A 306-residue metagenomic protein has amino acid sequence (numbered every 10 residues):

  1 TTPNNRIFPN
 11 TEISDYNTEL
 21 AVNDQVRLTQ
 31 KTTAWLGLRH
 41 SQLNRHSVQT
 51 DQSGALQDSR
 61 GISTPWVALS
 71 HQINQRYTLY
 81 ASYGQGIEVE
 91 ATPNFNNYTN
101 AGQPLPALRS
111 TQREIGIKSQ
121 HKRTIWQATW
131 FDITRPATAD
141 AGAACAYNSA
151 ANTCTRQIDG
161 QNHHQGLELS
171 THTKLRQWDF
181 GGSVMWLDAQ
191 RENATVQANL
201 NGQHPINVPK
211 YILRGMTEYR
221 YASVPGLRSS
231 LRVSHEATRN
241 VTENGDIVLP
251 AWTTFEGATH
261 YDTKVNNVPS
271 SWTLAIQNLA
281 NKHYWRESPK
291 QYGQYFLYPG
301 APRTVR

Functional and structural regions predicted by a protein language model:
T1, H46-S53, A91-N100, T138-Y147 (+5 more regions): Outer-membrane beta-barrel translocator domains and adjoining extracellular loop/strand segments of Gram-negative
T1-P9, N148, V224: Flexible glycine-rich, low-complexity coil/linker segments exposed to the extracellular/periplasmic environment
N10-Y16, S53-G61, N100-R109, Q157-H163 (+4 more regions): Replace "Gram-negative outer membrane beta-barrel proteins" with "bacterial and organellar outer membrane beta-barrel
T11-R135, M185: Structural signature of Gram-negative outer-membrane beta-barrels, strongest in the C-terminal barrel of TonB-dependent
L20-V22, V67, Q103, I115 (+6 more regions): Membrane-embedded beta-strands of outer-membrane beta-barrel proteins, especially the hydrophobic/small aromatic
Q30-K31, W130-T134, T153-E243: Gram-negative outer-membrane beta-barrel transporters
Q72, T78-Y80, P106-M185, A189-E192 (+2 more regions): Membrane-embedded beta-barrel scaffold of Gram-negative outer-membrane proteins
A81, R113-I115, T171-T173, H204-R306: Conserved C-terminal beta-signal and adjacent last beta-strands/turns of outer-membrane beta-barrel proteins
